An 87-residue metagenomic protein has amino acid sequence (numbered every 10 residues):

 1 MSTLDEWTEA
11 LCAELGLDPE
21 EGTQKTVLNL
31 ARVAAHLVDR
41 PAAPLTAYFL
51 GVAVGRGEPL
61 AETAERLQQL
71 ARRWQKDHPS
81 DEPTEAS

Functional and structural regions predicted by a protein language model:
M1-K25: An acidic intrinsically disordered interaction segment
S2, A43-P44, Q69: Alpha-helical structural elements
E9-C12, N29, E58-S87: C-terminal binding/interaction regions
L17, R40, R73-D77: A structural signal for alpha-helix termini and helix-coil/disorder junctions
D18-G57, A61: Amphipathic, hydrophobic secondary-structure cores in small proteins
